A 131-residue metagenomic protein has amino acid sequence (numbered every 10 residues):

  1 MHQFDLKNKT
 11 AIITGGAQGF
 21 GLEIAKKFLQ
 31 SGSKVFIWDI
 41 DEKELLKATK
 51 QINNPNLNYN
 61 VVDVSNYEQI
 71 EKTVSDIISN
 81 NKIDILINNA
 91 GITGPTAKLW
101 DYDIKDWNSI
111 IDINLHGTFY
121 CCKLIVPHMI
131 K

Functional and structural regions predicted by a protein language model:
F4-V35: Canonical Rossmann dinucleotide-binding motif of NAD(H)/NADP(H)-dependent dehydrogenases/reductases, specifically
S33-K47: Conserved glycine-rich Rossmann-like NAD(P)H-binding loop of the short-chain dehydrogenase/reductase
E42-K43, N60-K72, I104: The beta1-alpha1 cofactor-binding region of Rossmann-like NAD(H)/NADP(H)-dependent oxidoreductases
D84-I85, N108: Conserved catalytic-site loops of classical short-chain dehydrogenases/reductases
A90-P95: Conserved NAD(P)H cofactor-binding loop of Rossmann-fold oxidoreductase domains
A97-L99, D106-I111: Substrate-binding pocket helix/loop in short-chain dehydrogenase/reductase
C122-K123: A short, exposed helix-loop element centered on a Lys and neighboring polar residues
